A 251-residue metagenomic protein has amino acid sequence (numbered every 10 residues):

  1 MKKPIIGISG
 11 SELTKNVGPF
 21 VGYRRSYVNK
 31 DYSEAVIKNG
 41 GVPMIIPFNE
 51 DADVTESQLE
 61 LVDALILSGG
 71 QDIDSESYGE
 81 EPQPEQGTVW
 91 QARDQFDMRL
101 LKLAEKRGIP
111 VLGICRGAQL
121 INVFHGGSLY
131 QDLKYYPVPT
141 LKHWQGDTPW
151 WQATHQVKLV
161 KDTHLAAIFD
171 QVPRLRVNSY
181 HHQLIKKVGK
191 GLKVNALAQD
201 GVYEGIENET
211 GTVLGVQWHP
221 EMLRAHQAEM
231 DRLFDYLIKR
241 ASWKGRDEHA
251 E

Functional and structural regions predicted by a protein language model:
M1-L112, V123, Y135-F169, R176 (+4 more regions): N-terminal beta1-alpha1 cap of cysteine-dependent amidohydrolase-like domains
C115: Conserved G/P- and acidic residue-centered "switch" motifs that form tight phosphate/ATP-binding loops in soluble
A118-I121: Hydrophobic, aromatic-enriched interface-forming segments
G126-Y130: Post-Walker A helix-loop "phosphate-sensing" segment adjacent to the P-loop in P-loop NTPases
H181: Residue(s) in the substrate-gating loop at a strand-loop-helix junction that position the organic substrate next
